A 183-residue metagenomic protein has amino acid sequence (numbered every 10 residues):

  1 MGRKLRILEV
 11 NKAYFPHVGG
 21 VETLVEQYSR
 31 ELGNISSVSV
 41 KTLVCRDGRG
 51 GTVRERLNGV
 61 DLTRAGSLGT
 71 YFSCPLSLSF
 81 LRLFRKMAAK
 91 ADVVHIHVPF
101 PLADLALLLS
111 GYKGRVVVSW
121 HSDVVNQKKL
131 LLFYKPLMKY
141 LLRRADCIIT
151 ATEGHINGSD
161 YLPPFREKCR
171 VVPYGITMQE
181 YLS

Functional and structural regions predicted by a protein language model:
M1-R49, N58-D61, R143-C147: N-terminal subdomain of nucleotide-sugar transferases
H17, F72, P101-L102, R115-L131 (+1 more regions): A short, histidine- and acid-enriched strand-loop-helix "catalytic/donor-clamping" loop that lines the nucleotide-sugar
R46, G154, G175: Carbohydrate-associated surface elements
G50, S79-L81, V93-K113, V125: An aromatic- and histidine-rich active-site surface loop
L57-R85, I96, L130: A short, charged, and often flexible helix/loop element on the N-terminal side of the glycosyltransferase catalytic
P101, G154-N157: Alpha-helix capping/helix-boundary segments
L132-T150: Membrane-proximal helix-turn-helix segments that form the acceptor-binding/catalytic region of lipid-linked
D160, G175-S183: Acidic anion/phosphate-binding donor-loop and adjacent secondary structure in glycosyltransferase catalytic cores
